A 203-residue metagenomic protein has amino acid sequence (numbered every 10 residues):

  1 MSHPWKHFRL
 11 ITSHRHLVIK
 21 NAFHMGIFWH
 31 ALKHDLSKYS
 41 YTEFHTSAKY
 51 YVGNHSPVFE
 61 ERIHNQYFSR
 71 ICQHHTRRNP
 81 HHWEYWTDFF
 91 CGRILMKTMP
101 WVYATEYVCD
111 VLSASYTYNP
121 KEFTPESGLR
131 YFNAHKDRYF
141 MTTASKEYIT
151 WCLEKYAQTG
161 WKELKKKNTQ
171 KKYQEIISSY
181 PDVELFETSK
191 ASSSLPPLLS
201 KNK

Functional and structural regions predicted by a protein language model:
M1-K203: Metal-dependent phosphohydrolase cores
